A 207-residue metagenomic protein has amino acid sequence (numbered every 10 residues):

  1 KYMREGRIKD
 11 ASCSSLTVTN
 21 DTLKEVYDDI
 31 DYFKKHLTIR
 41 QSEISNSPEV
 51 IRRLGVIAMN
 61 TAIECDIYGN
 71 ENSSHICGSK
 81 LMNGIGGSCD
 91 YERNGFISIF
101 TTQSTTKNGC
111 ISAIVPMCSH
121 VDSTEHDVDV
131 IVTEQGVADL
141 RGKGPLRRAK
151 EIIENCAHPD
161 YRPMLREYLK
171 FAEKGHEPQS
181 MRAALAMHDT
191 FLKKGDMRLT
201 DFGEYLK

Functional and structural regions predicted by a protein language model:
Y2-K207: Conserved phosphate- and dinucleotide-binding cores of soluble alpha/beta proteins, encompassing both enzyme active
